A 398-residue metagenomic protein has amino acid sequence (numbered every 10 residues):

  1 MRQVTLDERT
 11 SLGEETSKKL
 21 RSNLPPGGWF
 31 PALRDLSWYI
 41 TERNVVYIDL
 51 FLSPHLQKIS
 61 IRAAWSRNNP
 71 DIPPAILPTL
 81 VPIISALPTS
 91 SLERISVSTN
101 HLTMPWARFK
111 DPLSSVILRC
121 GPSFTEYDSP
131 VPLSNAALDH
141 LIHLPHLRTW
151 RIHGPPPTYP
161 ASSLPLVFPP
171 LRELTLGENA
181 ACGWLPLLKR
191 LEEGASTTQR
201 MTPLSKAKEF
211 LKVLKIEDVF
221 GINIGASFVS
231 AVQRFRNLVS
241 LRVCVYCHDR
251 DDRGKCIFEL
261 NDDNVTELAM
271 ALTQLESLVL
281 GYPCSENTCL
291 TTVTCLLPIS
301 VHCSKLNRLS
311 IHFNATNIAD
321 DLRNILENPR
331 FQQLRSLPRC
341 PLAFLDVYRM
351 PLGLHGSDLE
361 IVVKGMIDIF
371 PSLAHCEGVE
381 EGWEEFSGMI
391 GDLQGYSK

Functional and structural regions predicted by a protein language model:
M1-K398: Leucine-rich repeat
